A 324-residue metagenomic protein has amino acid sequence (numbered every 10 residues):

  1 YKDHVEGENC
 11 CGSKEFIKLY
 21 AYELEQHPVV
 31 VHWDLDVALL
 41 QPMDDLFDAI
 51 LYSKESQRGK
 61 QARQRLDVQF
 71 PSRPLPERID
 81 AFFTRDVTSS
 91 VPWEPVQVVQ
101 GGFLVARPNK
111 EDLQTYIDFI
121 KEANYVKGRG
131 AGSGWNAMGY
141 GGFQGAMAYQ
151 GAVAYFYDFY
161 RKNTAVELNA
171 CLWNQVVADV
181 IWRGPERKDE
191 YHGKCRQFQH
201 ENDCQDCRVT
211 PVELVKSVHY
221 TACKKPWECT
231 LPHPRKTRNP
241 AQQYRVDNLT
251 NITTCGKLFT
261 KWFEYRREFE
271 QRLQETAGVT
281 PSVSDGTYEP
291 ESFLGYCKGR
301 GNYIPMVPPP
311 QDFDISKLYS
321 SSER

Functional and structural regions predicted by a protein language model:
Y1-D3, K14-E111: GT-A fold catalytic core of metal-dependent nucleotide-sugar glycosyltransferases, centered on the diacidic
V5-C11: Short, flexible loop segments at the rims of nucleotide/cofactor-binding pockets, characterized by
E6, V30, T88, A137 (+1 more regions): Generic preference for well-ordered secondary structure
C11-E15, A146: A conditional alpha-helix N-cap/helix-loop micro-motif detector
V96-S320: Catalytic core and acceptor-binding pocket of nucleotide-sugar-dependent glycosyltransferases
